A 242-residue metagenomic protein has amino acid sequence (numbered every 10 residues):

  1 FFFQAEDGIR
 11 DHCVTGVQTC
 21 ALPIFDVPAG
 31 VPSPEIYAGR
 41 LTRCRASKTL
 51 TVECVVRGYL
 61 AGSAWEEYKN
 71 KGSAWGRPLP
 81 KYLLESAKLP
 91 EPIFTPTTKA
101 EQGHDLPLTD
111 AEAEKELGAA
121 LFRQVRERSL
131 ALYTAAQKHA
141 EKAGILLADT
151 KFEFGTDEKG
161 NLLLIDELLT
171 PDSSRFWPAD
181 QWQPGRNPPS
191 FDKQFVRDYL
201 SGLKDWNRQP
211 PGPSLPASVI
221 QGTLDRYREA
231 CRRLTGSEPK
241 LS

Functional and structural regions predicted by a protein language model:
F1-C20: Single conserved hydrophobic/aromatic residue that forms the stacking wall/gate of nucleotide- or nucleobase-binding
E6, L50-T109, S174-F176, D180-S190 (+1 more regions): Short, His- and charge-rich active-site/binding loops that engage polyanionic ligands
F25-C44, N70-L79: Short acidic (Asp/Glu) patches
V56, L147-E167: Conserved metal-phosphate-binding beta-hairpin within the catalytic cores of diverse ATP-dependent phosphoryl-transfer
E101-R128, P211-P216: Short histidine-centered catalytic/ligand-binding loop motif
L117-A148: A long amphipathic alpha-helix within ATP-dependent nucleotide-binding catalytic cores
L168-A230: C-terminal helix-cap and adjacent tail motif
E238-S242: Charged phosphate-binding loop/patch that engages nucleotide di/tri-phosphates or the phosphate backbone of nucleic
